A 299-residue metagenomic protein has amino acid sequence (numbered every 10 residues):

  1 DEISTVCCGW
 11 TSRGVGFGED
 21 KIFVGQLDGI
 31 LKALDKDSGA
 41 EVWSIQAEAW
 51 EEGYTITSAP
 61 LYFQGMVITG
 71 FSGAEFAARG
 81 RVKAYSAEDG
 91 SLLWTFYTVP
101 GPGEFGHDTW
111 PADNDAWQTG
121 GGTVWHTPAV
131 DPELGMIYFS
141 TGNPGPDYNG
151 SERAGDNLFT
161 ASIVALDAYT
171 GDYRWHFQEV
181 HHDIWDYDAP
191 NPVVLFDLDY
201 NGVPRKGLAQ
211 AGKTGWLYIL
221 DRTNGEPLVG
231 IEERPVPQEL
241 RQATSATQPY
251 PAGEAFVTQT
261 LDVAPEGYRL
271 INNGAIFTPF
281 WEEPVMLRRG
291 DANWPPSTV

Functional and structural regions predicted by a protein language model:
D1-E19, S44-A59, F76, Y97-A129 (+4 more regions): Extracytoplasmic beta-rich repeat domains
E19-D20, Q64-M66, E133-G135, R205-K206: Short coil/turn segments that connect the beta-strands within blades of beta-propeller domains
V24, V67-T69, F139, Q210: Residue position within the beta-strands of beta-propeller blades
D28, A78-R81, F159-T160, R205: A detector of repeated loop/turn-to-beta-strand junctions in beta-rich toroidal repeat architectures
D35-S38, A87-D89, A168-T170, R222-N224: Short loop/turn segments that connect beta-strands within beta-propeller blades
A40-S44, L93-W94, R174-W175, L228: A structural motif specific to WD40 beta-propellers
P192-R241: Phosphate/diphosphate-binding loops
